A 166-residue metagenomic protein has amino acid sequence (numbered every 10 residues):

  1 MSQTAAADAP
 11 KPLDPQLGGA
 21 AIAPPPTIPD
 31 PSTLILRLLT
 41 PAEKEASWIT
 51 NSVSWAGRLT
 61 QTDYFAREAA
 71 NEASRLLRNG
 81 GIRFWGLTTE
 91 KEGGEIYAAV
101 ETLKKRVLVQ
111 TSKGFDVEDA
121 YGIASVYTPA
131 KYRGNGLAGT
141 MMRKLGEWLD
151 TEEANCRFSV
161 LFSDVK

Functional and structural regions predicted by a protein language model:
S2-A98, K104, S112-F115, G122: Short amphipathic alpha-helix that is part of the acyltransferase structural core
E101-V107, M141: Acidic, serine/threonine-rich, low-complexity C-terminal transcriptional regulatory domains
K105-V107, V126-T128, S163-K166: An acidic- and aromatic-residue-enriched active-site/binding cleft used to recognize and process polar
V109-K113, W148, F158: Catalytic micro-motifs at enzyme active sites that drive phosphoryl/nucleotidyl and oxygen chemistry
E118-A120, F158: Beta-strand-rich binding-surface signature of beta-sandwich/beta-barrel folds used to engage anionic ligands
S125-T128, R133-D150: Conserved acetyl-CoA-binding loop-helix of GNAT-fold acetyltransferases
M142, L149-D164: Conserved GNAT acetyl-CoA-binding A-motif
